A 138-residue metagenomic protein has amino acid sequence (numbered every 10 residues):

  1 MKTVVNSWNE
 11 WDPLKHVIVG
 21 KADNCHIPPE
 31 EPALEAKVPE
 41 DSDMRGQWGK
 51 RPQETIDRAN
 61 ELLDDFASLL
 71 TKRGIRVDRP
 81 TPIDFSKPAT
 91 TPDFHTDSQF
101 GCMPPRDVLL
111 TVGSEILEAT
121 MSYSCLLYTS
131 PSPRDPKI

Functional and structural regions predicted by a protein language model:
M1-S130: The feature marks the mature, well-folded catalytic cores of soluble enzymes
Y128-I138: Single conserved hydrophobic/aromatic residue that forms the stacking wall/gate of nucleotide- or nucleobase-binding
